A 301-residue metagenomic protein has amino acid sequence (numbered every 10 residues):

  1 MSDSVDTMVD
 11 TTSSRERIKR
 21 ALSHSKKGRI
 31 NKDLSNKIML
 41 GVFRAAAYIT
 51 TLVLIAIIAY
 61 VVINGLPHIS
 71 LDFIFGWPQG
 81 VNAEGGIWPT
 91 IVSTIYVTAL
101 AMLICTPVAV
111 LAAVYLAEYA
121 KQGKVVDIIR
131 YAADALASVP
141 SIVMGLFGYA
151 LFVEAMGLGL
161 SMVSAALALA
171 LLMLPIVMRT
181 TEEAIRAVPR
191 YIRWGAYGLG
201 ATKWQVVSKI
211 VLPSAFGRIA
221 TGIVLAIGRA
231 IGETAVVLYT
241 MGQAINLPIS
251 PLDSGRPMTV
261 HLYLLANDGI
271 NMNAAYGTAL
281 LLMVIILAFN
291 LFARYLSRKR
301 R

Functional and structural regions predicted by a protein language model:
M1-I49, A293-R301: Transmembrane alpha-helical segments of polytopic membrane transport and secretion proteins
L22-A45, Y60-L103, Q122, V260 (+1 more regions): Periplasmic/extracellular loop-to-transmembrane helix junction in inner-membrane transport proteins
V81, V237-M283: Interhelical loop and adjacent transmembrane-helix boundary motif in polytopic membrane transport permeases
A101-A133, L146, E154, F289 (+1 more regions): Transmembrane-helix boundary motif in ABC transporter permease subunits
A120, E182, R186, R190 (+3 more regions): C-terminal transmembrane helix and the adjacent membrane-cytosol boundary/short C-terminal tail of inner/organellar
D134-L172: Generic hydrophobic transmembrane alpha-helix motif, especially the helices
P140, L199-G200, P213: Glycine/proline-centered hinge or cleavage motifs at structural transition points of membrane proteins
T180, K203-Y239: Transmembrane alpha-helices
